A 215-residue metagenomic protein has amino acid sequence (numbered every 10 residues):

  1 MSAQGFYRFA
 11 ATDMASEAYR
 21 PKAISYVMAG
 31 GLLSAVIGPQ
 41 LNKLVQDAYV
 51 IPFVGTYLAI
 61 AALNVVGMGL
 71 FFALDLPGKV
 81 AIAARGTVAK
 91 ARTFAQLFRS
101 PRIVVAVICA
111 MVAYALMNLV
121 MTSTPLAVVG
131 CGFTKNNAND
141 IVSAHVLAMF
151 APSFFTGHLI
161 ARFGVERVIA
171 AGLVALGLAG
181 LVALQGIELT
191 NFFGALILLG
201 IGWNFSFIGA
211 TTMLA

Functional and structural regions predicted by a protein language model:
M1-A29: Cytoplasmic helix-loop-helix junction between adjacent transmembrane helices in 12-TM secondary transporters
A3, L184-A195: Helix-loop junctions at membrane interfaces in 12-TM secondary transporters
N42-K43, A61-A83: C-terminal membrane-cytosol helix-exit motif in multi-pass small-molecule transporters
L76-A106: Juxtamembrane intracellular "pre-TM" segments in multi-pass secondary transporters
R99-L119, I197: Pair of pore-lining "gating" transmembrane helices in MFS-fold secondary transporters
T122-I141: Short amphipathic helix-loop junctions that connect adjacent transmembrane helices in Major Facilitator Superfamily/SLC
A151-V165: Helix-to-loop junctions at the C-terminal end of transmembrane segments in multipass secondary transporters
R167-V182: Structural signature of the two symmetry-related core transmembrane helices
